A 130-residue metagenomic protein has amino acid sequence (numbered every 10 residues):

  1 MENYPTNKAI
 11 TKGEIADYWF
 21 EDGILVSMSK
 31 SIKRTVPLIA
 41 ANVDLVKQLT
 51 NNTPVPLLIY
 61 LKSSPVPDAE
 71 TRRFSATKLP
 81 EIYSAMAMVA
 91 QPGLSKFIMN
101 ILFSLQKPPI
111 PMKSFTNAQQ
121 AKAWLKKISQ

Functional and structural regions predicted by a protein language model:
M1-Q130: Amphipathic, Lys/Arg-enriched alpha-helical "gate/interface" segment within cytosolic domains that mediates
